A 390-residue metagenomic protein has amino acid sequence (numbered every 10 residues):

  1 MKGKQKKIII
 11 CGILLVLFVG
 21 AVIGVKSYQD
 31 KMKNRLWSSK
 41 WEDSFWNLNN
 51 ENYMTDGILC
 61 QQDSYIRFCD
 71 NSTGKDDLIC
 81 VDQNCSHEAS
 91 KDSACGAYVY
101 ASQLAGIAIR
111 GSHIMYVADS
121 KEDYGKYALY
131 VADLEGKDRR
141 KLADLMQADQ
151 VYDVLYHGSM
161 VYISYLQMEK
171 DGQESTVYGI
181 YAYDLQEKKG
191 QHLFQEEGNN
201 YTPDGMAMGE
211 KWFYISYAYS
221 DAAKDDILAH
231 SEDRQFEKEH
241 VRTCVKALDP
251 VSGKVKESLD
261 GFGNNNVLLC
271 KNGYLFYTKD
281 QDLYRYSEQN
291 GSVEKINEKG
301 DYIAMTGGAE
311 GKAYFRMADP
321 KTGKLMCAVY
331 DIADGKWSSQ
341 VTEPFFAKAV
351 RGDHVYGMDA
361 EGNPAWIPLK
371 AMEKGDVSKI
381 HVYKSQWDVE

Functional and structural regions predicted by a protein language model:
M1-L15: N-terminal Sec-pathway targeting helices
K2-G3, S93-Y214, A222-I227: Long, acidic/polar, low-complexity amphipathic helices and coiled-coil-like
V16-K26: Hydrophobic alpha-helical membrane-insertion segments, chiefly the h-region of N-terminal signal peptides
K26-F45, Y65-S93, Y124-L145, G172-E197 (+4 more regions): Surface-exposed loop/turn elements that mediate protein-protein interactions on large endomembrane-trafficking
D43-M54, S90-A108, Q147-G158, G198-E210 (+4 more regions): Repeated scaffold domains used in trafficking and secretory/extracellular systems, primarily beta-propellers
G57-I58, S159-M160, F213, E232 (+11 more regions): Carboxylate-rich, polar loop motifs that coordinate divalent cations or form catalytic acidic clusters
C60-Q61, M115-A118, Y162-Y165, Y214-Y217 (+3 more regions): Residue position within the beta-strands of beta-propeller blades
E169, Y219, Y330, H354-Y356: Acidic, low-complexity, intrinsically disordered interaction modules
